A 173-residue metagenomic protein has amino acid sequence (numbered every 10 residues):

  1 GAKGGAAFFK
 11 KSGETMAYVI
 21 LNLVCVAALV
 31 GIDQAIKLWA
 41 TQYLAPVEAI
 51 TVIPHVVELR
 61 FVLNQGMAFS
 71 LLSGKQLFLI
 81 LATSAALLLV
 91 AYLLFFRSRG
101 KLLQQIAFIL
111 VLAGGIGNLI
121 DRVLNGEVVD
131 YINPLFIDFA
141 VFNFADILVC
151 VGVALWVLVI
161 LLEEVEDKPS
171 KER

Functional and structural regions predicted by a protein language model:
G1-A2: Short linear segments in intrinsically disordered or otherwise low-structure-confidence regions
G5-R173: Alpha-helical transmembrane bundles and membrane-interface segments of multipass inner-membrane proteins
